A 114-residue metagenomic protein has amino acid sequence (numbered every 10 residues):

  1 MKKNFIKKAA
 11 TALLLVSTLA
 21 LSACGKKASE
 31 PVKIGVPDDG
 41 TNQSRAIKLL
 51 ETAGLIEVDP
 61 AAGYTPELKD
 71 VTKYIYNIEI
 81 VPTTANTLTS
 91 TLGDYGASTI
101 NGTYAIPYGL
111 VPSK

Functional and structural regions predicted by a protein language model:
K2-T11: Bacterial N-terminal signal peptides that target proteins for export
L19-A23: C-terminal motif of bacterial Sec signal peptides marking the signal peptidase cleavage site
G25-K27: Bacterial signal peptide processing site
P31-T72: Bilobed "Venus flytrap"/periplasmic-binding protein-like clamshell domains and structurally analogous long
V32, L55, Y76-E79, G93-I100: Alpha-to-beta junction loops
V36-D39, T83, G102-T103: Active-site-proximal beta-strand/loop segments in catalytic clefts of secreted hydrolases
A62-S90: Short helix-initiation/N-cap motifs at beta->coil->alpha
L88-S113: A ligand-binding cleft/hinge motif common to bilobed small-molecule-binding domains
